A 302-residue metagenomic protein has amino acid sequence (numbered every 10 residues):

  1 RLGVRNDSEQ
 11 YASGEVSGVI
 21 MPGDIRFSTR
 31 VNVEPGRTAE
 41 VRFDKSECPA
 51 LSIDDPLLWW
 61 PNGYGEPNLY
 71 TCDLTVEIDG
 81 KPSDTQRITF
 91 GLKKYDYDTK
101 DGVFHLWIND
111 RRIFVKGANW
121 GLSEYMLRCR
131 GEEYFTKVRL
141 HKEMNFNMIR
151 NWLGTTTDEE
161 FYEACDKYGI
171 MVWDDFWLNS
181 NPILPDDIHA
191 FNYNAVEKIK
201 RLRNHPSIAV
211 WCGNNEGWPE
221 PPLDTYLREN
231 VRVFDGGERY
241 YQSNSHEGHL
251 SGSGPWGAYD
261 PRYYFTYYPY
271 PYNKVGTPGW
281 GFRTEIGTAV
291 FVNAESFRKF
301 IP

Functional and structural regions predicted by a protein language model:
R1-M148, W152, T156, E238: Secreted/periplasmic carbohydrate-active enzymes, especially glycoside hydrolases
M148-P302: Substrate-binding/catalytic cleft of secreted carbohydrate-active enzymes, primarily glycoside hydrolases
